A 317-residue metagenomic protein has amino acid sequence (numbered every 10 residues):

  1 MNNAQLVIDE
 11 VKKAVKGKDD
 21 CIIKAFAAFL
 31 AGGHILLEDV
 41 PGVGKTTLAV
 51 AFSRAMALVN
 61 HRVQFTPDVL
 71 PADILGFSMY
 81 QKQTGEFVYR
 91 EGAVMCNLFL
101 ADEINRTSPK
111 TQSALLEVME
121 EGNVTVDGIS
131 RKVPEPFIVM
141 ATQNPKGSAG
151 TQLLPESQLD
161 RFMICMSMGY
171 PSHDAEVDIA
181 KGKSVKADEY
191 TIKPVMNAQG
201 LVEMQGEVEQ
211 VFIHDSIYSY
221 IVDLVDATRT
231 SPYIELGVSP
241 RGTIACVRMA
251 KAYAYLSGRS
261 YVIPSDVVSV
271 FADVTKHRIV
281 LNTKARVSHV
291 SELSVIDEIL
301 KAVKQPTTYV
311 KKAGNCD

Functional and structural regions predicted by a protein language model:
N2-V43, V222: Pre-Walker A (pre-P-loop) alpha-helix and adjacent loop at the N terminus of AAA/AAA+ ATPase modules, a conserved
I23-A27, Y80-L100: Conserved alpha-helical scaffold flanking the Walker A/P-loop in AAA+ ATPase domains
F26-T66: Walker A/P-loop
D39, D102-E103, A114: Walker B catalytic acidic pair
V40, I74, T142: P-loop (Walker A) phosphate-binding loop of NTP-binding proteins
A55-Q83: AAA+/P-loop NTPase substrate/partner-engagement loops
Q81-E86, T107, T111, M119-V211 (+1 more regions): Canonical AAA+ ATPase core
T230-D317: C-terminal engagement/docking regions of AAA+ P-loop ATPases
